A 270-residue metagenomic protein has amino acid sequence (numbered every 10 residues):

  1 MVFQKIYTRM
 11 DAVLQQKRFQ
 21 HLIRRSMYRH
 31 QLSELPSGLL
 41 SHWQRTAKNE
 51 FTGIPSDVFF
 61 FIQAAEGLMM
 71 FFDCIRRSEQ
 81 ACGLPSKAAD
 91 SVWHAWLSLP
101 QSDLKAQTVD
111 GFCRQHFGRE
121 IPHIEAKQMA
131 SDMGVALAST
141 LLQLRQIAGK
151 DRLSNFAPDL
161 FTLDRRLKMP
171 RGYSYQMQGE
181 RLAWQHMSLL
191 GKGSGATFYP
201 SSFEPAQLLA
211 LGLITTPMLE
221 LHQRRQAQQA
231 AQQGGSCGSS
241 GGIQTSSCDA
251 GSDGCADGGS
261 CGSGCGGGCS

Functional and structural regions predicted by a protein language model:
M1-S270: Acidic, Ser/Thr/Pro-rich intrinsically disordered cytosolic tails and loops of eukaryotic transmembrane proteins
